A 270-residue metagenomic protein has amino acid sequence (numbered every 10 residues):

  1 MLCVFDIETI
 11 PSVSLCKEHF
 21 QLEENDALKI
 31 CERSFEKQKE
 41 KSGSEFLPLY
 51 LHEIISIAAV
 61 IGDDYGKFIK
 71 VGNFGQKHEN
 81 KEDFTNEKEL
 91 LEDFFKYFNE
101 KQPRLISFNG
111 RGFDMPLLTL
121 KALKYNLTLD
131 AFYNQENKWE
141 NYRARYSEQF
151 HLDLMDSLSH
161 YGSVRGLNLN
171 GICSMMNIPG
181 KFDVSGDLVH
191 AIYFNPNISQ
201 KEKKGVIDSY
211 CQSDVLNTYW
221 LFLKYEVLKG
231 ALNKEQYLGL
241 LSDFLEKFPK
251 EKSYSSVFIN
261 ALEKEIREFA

Functional and structural regions predicted by a protein language model:
M1-Y97: Conserved RNase H-like, two-metal-ion catalytic cores of nucleic-acid enzymes
L15, D93, N168-G171, L188 (+4 more regions): Exposed alpha-helical structural elements
F20-G43, K204-I207, C211, Y225 (+1 more regions): Charged, low-complexity, helix-prone segments enriched in Lys/Glu/Asp/Gln
E24, K39, F98-K101, N197 (+4 more regions): Generic alpha-helical secondary structure signal
R33-K39, E92, E136-E140, F182-D183 (+2 more regions): Short C-terminal domain-edge/linker segments immediately following a structured domain
K37-S44, E140-Y146, L188-V189, E246-K247 (+1 more regions): Low-complexity, flexible helical/coil segments
H52-I55, V60-F84, E100-S209, S213-E235 (+1 more regions): Metal-dependent phosphoesterase core characteristic of DEDDh/y 3'-5' exonuclease domains
Q236-A270: C-terminal accessory extensions appended to soluble enzyme cores
